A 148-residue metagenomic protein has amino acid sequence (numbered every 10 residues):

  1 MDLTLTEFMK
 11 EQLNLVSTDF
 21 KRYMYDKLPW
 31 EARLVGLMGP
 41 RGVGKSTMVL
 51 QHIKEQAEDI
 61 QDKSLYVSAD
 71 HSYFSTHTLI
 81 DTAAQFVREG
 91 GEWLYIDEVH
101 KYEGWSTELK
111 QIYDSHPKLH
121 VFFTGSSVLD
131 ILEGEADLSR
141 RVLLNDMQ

Functional and structural regions predicted by a protein language model:
M1-Q148: Phosphate-binding site recognition
